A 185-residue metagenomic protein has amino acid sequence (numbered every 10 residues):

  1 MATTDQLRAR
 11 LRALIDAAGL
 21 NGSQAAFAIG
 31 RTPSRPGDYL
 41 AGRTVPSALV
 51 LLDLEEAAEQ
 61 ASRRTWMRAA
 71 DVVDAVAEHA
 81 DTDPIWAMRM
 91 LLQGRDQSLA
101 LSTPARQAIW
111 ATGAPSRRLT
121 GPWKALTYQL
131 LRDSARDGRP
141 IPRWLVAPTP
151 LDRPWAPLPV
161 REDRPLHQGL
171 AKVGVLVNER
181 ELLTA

Functional and structural regions predicted by a protein language model:
M1-A17: A short, Lys/Arg-rich alpha-helix, primarily the initiator
L11, A25-A26, P36-Y39: Conserved hydrophobic/aromatic packing and binding residues within compact polymer-binding modules
I15, A26, E55: The alpha-helix within a helix-turn-helix
S23, S34, L49: Key DNA-contact positions within bacterial/archaeal DNA-binding proteins
G30-V45: Recognition helix of helix-turn-helix/homeodomain-like DNA-binding domains that insert into the DNA major groove
V45-T65: DNA major-groove recognition helix of helix-turn-helix/homeodomain DNA-binding modules
R63-L131: Helix-turn-helix/homeodomain-like alpha-helical modules used for DNA recognition and transcription-factor dimerization
P115-A185: Charged, low-complexity intrinsically disordered regulatory/assembly segments
